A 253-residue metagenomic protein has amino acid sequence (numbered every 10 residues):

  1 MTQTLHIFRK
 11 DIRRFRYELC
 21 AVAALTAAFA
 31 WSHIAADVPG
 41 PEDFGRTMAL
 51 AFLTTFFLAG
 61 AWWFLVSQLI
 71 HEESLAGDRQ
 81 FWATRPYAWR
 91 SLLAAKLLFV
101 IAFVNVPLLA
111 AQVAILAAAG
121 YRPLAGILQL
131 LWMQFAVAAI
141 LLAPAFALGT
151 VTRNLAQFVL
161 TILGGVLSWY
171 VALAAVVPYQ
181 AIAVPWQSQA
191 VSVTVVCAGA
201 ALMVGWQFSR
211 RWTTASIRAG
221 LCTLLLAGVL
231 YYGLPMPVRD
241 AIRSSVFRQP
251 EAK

Functional and structural regions predicted by a protein language model:
M1-R79, W89-K253: Hydrophobic alpha-helical transmembrane segments of membrane proteins
